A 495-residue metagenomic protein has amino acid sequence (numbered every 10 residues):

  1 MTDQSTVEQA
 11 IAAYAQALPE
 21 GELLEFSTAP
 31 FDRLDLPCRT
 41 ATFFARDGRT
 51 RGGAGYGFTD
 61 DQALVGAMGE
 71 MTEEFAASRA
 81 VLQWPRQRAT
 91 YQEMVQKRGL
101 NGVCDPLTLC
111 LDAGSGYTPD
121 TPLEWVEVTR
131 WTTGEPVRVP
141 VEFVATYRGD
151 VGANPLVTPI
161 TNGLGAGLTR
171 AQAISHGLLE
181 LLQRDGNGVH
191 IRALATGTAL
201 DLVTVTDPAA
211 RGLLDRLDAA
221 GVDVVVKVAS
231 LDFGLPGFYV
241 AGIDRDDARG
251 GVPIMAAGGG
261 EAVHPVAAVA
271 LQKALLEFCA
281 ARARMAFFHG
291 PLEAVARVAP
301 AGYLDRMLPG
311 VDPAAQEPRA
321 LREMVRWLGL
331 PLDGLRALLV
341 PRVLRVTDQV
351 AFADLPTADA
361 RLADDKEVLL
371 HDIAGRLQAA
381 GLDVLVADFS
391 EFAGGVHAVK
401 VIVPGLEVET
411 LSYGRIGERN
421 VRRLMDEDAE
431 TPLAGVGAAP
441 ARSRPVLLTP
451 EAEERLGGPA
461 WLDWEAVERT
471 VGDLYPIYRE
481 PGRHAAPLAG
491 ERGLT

Functional and structural regions predicted by a protein language model:
M1-T495: Helix-biased "structured C-terminal domain" signature
